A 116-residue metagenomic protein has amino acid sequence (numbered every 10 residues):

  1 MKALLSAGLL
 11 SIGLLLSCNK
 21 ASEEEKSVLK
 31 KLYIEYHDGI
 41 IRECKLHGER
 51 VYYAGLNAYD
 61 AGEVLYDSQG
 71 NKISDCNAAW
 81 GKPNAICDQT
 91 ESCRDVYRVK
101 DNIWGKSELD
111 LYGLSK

Functional and structural regions predicted by a protein language model:
M1-L5: Positively charged n-region of N-terminal signal peptides that target proteins for export
A7-G13: Bacterial N-terminal signal peptides
L16-S17: C-terminal motif of bacterial Sec signal peptides marking the signal peptidase cleavage site
E25-K45, L56-E63: Short acidic, Pro/Gly- and aromatic-enriched capping/linker segments at domain boundaries
V51-Y52: Surface-exposed aromatic
G55-K72, A78-R94: Short, surface-exposed, low-complexity cationic segments
A79-K116: C-terminal partner/receptor-binding element of secreted or periplasmic proteins
